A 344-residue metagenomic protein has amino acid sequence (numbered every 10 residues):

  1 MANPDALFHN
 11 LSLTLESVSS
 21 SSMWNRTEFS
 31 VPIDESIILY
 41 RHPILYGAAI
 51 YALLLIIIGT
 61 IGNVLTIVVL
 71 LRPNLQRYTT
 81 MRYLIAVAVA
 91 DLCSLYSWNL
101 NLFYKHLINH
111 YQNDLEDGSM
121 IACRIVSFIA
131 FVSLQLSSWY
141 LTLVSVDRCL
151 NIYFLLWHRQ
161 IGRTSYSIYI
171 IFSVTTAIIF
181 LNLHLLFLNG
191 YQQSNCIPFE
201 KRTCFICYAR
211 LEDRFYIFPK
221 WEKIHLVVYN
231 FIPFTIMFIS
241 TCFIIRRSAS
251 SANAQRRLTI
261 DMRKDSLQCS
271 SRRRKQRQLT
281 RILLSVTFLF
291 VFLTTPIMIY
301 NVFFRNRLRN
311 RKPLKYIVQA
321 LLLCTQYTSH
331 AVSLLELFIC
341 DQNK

Functional and structural regions predicted by a protein language model:
M1-I61, H106: Extracellular N-terminal segment of 7TM GPCRs
E28-I38, I108-V132, I178-I232: Loop architecture of class A 7-transmembrane GPCRs
I37-L45, P73-R77, L115-D117, R159-T164 (+3 more regions): Helix-boundary and loop/linker segments of multi-pass membrane transporters
R41-L53, T80-V144, N151-R159: Extracellular TM2-ECL1-early TM3 structural module of rhodopsin-like
I85-A88, L134, I168-F172, T280-F288: Internal alpha-helical transmembrane segments of multi-pass membrane proteins, especially GPCRs
V89-A90, T203-F215, R246-I297: Intracellular effector-coupling site of seven-transmembrane GPCRs, centered on the ICL3-to-TM6 transition
C93-L100, Y104-L107, S133-L143, L150 (+2 more regions): Fourth transmembrane helix
I236-M237, R281, T287-V302, V318-K344: Seventh transmembrane helix
